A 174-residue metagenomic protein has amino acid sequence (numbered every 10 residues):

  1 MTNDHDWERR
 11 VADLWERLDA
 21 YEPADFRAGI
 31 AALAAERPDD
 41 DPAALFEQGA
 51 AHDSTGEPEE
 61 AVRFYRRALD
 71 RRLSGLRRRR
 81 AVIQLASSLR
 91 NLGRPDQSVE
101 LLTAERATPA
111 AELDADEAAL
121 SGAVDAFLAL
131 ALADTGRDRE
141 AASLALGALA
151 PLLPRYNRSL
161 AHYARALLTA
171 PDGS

Functional and structural regions predicted by a protein language model:
T2-A12, D39-L45, G75-V82, A118-D125: Generic helix N-cap/helix-start motif at coil->alpha-helix transitions
H5-G56: Alpha-helical segment of the N-proximal tetratricopeptide repeat
D19-A24, S87-Q97, L130-S143, R165-S174: Alpha-helical linker/edge segments of TPR/alpha-solenoid repeat scaffolds and analogous pre-/post-domain helices
A31-A34, R66, T103, L146: Alpha-solenoid helical repeat scaffolds
A43-E117: Alpha-helical adaptor scaffolds
L73-R78, A110-V124, A150-H162: Boundary/linker segments of alpha-helical solenoid repeat arrays
T103-T108, A133-R155: TPR/TPR-like (Sel1-like) alpha-helical repeat modules
